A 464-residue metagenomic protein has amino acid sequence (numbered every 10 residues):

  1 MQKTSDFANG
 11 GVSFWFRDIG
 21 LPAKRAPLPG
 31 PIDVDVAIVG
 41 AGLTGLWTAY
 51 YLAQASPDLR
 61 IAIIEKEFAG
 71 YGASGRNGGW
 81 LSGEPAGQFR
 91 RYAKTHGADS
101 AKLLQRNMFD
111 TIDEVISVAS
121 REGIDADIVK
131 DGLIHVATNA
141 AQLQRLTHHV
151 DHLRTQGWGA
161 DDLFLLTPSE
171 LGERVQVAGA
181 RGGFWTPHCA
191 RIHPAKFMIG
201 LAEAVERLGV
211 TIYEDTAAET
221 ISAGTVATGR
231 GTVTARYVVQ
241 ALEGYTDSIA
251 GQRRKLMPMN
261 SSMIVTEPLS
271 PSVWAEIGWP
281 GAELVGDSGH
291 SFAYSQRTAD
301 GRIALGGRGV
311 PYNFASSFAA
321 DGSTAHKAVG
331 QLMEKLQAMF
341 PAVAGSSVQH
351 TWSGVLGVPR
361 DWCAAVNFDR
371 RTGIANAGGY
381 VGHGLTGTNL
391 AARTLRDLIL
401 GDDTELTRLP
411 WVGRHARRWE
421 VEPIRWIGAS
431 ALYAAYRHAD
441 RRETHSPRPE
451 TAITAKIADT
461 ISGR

Functional and structural regions predicted by a protein language model:
M1-V36, Q54-R60, D459-R464: Extreme N-terminal leader/targeting segments of oxidoreductases
G40-L46, K66: Glycine-rich Rossmann-fold phosphate-binding loop(s) that bind the pyrophosphate of adenine dinucleotide cofactors
A53, T388-L409: Internal hydrophobic alpha-helix adjacent to the cofactor/substrate pocket in enzyme cavities
A53-R76: Glycine-rich FAD pyrophosphate-binding loop
E84-P168: Dinucleotide-binding Rossmann-like beta1-alpha1 core, especially the glycine-rich loop that anchors the ADP
R121-V129, A218-T220, T232-S272, E276-T372 (+1 more regions): Active-site substrate-recognition segment that forms the wall of the catalytic cavity or substrate channel
Q144, D151-Q156, A178-Y237, A241: Helical element adjacent to the flavin cofactor pocket in flavoenzyme catalytic cores
M339-A342, D361-A364, A375, L398 (+1 more regions): Helix-rich C-terminal "cap"/substrate-channel and partner-interaction subdomain that packs against the flavin-binding
